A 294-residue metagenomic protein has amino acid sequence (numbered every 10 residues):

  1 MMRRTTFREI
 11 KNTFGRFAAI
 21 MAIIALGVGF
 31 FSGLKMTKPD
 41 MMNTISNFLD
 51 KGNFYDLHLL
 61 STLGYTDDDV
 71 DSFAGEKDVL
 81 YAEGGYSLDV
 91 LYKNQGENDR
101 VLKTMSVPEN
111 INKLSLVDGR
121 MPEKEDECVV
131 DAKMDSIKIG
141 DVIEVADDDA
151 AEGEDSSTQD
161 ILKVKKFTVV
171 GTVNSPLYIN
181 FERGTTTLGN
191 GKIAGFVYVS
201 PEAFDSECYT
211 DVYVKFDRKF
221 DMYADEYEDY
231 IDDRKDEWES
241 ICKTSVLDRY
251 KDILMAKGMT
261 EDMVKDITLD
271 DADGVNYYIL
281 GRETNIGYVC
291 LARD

Functional and structural regions predicted by a protein language model:
R3-D294: Membrane transport/envelope proteins' first extracytoplasmic loop
